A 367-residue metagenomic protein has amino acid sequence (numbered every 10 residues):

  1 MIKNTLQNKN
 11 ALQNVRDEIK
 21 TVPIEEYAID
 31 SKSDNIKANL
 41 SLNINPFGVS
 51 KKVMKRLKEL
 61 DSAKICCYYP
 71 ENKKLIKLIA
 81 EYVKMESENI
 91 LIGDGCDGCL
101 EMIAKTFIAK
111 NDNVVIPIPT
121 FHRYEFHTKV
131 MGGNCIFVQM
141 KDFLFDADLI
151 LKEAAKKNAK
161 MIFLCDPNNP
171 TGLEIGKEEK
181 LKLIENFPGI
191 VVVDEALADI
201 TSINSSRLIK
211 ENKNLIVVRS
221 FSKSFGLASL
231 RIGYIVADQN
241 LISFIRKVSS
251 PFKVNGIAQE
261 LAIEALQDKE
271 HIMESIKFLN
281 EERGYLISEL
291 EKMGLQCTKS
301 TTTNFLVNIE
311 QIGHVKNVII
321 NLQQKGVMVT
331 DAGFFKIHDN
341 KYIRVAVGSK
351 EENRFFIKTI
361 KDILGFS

Functional and structural regions predicted by a protein language model:
I2-C67, E81, K157-N158: N-terminal "arm"/small-domain region of PLP-dependent enzymes with the aminotransferase-like
A11, T106-L164: PLP-dependent aminotransferase-like
K73-I76, S87-N111, G233: Conserved beta-loop-alpha segment that forms the PLP phosphate-binding cup at the N-terminus of a helix
D142-D199: Active-site phosphate-binding strand-loop segment of PLP-dependent enzymes
N214-E291, L295-T298: PLP-dependent aminotransferase class I/II
N280, M293-K325: Conserved PLP-binding catalytic core of the aspartate aminotransferase-like
Q324-K325, F334-S367: PLP-dependent enzyme catalytic core of the Aspartate aminotransferase-like
